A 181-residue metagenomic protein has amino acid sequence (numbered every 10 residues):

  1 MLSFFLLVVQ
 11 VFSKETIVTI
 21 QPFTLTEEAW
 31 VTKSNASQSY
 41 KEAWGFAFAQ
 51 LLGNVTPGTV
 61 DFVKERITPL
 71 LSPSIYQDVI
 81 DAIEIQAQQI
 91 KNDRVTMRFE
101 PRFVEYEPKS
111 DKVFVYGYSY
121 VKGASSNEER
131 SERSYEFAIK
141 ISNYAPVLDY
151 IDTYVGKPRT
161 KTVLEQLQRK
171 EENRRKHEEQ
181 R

Functional and structural regions predicted by a protein language model:
F4-S39, G53, P57-R181: Structured, amphipathic secondary-structure segments that form assembly/contact surfaces in multi-subunit
W44-V55: Solvent-exposed, amphipathic alpha-helical segments
